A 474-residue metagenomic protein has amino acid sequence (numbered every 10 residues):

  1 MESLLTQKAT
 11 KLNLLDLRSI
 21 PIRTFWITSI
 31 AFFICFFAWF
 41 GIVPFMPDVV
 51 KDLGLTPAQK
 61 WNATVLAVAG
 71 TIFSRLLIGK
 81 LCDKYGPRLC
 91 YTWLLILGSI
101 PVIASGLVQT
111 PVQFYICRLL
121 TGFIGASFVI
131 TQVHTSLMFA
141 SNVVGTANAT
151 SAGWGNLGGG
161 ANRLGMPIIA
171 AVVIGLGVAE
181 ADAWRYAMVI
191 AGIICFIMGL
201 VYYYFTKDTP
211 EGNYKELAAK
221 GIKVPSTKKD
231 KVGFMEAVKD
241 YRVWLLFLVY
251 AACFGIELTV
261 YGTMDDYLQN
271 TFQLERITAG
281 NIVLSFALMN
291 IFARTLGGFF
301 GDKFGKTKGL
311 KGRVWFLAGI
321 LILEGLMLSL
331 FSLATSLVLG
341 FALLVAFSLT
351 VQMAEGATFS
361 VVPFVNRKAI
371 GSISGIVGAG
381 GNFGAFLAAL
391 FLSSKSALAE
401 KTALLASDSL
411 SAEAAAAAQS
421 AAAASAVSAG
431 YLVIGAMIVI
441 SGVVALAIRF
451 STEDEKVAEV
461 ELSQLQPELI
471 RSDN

Functional and structural regions predicted by a protein language model:
E2-L5, Y204-V232, D454-P467: Flexible cytoplasmic inter-helical loops of multi-pass small-molecule transporters
I42-M46, M235-G297, E355: Extracytoplasmic gate region of multi-pass secondary transporters
F73-V112: Conserved MFS/SLC helix-loop-helix module at the cytosolic interface between two early adjacent transmembrane helices
Y91, F114, L310, V314-L317: Primarily marks hydrophobic transmembrane alpha-helices of the MFS/SLC 12-helix fold
I96-Q109, A318-T335: C-terminal ends and interior cores of transmembrane alpha-helices in multi-pass membrane transporters/permeases
C117-N156: Cytoplasmic helix-loop-helix junction between adjacent transmembrane helices in 12-TM secondary transporters
G145-A171, V377-A389: Glycine-rich segments within core transmembrane alpha-helices of 12-TM secondary carriers
G192-A219, S441-F450: C-terminal membrane-cytosol helix-exit motif in multi-pass small-molecule transporters
